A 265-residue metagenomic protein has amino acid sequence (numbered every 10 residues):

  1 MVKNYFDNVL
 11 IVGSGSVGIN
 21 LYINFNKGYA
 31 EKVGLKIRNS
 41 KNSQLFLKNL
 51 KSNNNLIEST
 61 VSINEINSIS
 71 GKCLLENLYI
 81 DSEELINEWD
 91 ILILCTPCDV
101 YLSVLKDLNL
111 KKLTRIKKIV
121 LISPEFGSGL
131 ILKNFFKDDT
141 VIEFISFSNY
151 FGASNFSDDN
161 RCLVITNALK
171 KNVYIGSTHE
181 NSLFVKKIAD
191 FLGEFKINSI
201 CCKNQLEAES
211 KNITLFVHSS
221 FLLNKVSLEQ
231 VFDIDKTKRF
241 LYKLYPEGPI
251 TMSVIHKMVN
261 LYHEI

Functional and structural regions predicted by a protein language model:
V2-N64: NAD(P)+-binding Rossmann beta1-loop-alpha1 motif at the extreme N-terminus of oxidoreductases
D7, D90, K117: Conserved acidic residues
G13, K36-I37, T96, S123 (+1 more regions): Short beta-strand/turn micro-motifs composed of small residues that flank or help shape donor/cofactor-binding pockets
K41-L47, G127-I131, L183: Short, charged/polar "capping" segments at the starts of alpha-helices and the immediately preceding loops
N67-N109: Rossmann-like NAD(P)-binding element
I93-L94, C98-D159: Rossmann-like NAD(P)(H) cofactor-binding subdomain of soluble oxidoreductases
N134-F135, D139, E143-F191: Predominantly flavin-linked oxidoreductase catalytic cores and closely associated redox partners
V173-I265: Active-site-lining helix/loop region of Rossmann-like oxidoreductase modules
